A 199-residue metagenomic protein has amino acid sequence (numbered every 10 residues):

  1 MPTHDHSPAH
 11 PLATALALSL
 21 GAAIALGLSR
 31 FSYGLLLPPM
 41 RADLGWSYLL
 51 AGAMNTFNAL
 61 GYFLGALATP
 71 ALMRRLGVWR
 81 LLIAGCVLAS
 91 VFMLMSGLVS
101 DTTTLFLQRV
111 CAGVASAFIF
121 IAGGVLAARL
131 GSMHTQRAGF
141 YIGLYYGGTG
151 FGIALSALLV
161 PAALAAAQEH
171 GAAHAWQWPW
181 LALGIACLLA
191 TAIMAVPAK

Functional and structural regions predicted by a protein language model:
H10-L35: Pair of pore-lining "gating" transmembrane helices in MFS-fold secondary transporters
F31, A59-L67, A154: Residue-level signature of mid-helix packing/kink "hotspots" within the transmembrane helices of 12-pass Major
G45, G77, L98-T104: Helix-breaking motifs and short loop linkers at transmembrane-helix boundaries and internal kinks in secondary membrane
G65-V78: Helix-to-loop junctions at the C-terminal end of transmembrane segments in multipass secondary transporters
R80-M95: Structural signature of the two symmetry-related core transmembrane helices
F92, T103-C111: Paired small-residue
Q108-G147: Cytoplasmic helix-loop-helix junction between adjacent transmembrane helices in 12-TM secondary transporters
P161, G184-K199: C-terminal membrane-cytosol helix-exit motif in multi-pass small-molecule transporters
